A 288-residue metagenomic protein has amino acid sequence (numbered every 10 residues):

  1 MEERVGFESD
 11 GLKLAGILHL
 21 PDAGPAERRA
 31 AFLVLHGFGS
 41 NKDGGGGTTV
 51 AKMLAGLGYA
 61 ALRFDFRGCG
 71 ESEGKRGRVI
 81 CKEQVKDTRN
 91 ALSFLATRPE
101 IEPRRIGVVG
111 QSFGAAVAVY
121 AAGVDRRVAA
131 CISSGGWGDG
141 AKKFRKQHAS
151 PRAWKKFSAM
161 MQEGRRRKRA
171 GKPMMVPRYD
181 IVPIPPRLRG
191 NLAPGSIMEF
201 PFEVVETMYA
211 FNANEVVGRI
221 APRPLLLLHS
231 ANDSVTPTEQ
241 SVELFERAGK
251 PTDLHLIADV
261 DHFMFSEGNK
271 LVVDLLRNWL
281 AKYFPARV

Functional and structural regions predicted by a protein language model:
M1-A30: N-terminal cap/lid segment of alpha/beta-hydrolase-fold proteins
G39-K52, F66: The serine-hydrolase catalytic nucleophile loop
K42-G44, C69-G107: Catalytic nucleophile-loop/oxyanion-hole region of alpha/beta-hydrolase and closely related hydrolase-like folds
A51-E71: Conserved alpha/beta-hydrolase
N90-R167, E199: Primarily recognizes the serine-hydrolase "nucleophile elbow" in alpha/beta-hydrolase and SGNH/GDSL folds
I220-A221, L227-H229: Short beta-strand/loop motif that positions the catalytic acidic residue of the alpha/beta-hydrolase fold
S234-Q240: Conserved alpha/beta-hydrolase "acid-adjacent" motif
V260-V273: Catalytic histidine-centered segment of alpha/beta-hydrolase-like enzymes
